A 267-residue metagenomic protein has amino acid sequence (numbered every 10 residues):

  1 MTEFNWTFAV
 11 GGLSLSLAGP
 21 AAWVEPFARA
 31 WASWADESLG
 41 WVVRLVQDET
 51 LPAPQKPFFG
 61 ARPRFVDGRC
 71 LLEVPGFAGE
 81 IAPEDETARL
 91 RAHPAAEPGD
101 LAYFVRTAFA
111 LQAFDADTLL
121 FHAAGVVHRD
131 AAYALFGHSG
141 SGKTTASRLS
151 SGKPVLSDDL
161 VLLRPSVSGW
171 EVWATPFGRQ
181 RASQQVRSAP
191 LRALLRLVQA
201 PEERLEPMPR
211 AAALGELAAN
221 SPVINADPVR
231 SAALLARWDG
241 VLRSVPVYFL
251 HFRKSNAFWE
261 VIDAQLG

Functional and structural regions predicted by a protein language model:
M1-S139, L149-L156, V161-G267: A noncatalytic interaction/capping subdomain that flanks phosphate/NTP-handling catalytic cores
S141-K143: Conserved glycine(s) of the Walker
A146: Hydrophobic positions on the alpha1 helix immediately C-terminal to the Walker A/P-loop
